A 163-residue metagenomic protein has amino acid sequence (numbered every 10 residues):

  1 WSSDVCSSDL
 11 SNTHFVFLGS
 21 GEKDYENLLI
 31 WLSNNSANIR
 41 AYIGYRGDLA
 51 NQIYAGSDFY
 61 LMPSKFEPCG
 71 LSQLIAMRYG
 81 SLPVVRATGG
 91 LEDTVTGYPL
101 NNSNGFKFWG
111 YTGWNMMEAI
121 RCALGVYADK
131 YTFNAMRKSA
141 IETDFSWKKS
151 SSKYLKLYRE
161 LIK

Functional and structural regions predicted by a protein language model:
W1, W114-E118, S152: A structural signal for well-ordered alpha-helical segments within the folded catalytic domains of diverse enzymes
W1-S7: Short, small-residue-biased leader/transition segments that mark boundaries at the very start of proteins
D9, N35, P99-N101: Short, structurally constrained coil/turn elements that cap an alpha-helix or connect an alpha-helix to the following
S11-Q52: Nucleotide-activated donor-binding/catalytic signature segment of Leloir-type glycosyltransferases, i.e., the conserved
T13, S81, F145: Short glycine/serine/threonine/alanine-rich loop segments
G47-R137, I141-E142: Catalytic binding pocket for nucleotide-activated donors in carbohydrate/polymer assembly enzymes
W147-K163: C-terminal alpha-helical cap of glycosyltransferases
